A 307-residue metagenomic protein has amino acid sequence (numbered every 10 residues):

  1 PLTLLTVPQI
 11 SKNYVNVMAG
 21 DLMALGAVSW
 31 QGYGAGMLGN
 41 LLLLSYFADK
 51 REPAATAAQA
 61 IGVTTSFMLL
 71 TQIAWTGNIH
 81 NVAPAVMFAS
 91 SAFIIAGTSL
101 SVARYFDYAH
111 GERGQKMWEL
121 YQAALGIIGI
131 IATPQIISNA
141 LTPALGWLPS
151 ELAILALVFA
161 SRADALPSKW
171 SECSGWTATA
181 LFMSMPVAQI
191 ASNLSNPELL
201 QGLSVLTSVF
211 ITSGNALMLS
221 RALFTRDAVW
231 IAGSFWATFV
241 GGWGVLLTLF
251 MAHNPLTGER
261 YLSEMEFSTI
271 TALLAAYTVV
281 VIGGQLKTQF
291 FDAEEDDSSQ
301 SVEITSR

Functional and structural regions predicted by a protein language model:
P1-R307: Alpha-helical membrane-protein topology signature
